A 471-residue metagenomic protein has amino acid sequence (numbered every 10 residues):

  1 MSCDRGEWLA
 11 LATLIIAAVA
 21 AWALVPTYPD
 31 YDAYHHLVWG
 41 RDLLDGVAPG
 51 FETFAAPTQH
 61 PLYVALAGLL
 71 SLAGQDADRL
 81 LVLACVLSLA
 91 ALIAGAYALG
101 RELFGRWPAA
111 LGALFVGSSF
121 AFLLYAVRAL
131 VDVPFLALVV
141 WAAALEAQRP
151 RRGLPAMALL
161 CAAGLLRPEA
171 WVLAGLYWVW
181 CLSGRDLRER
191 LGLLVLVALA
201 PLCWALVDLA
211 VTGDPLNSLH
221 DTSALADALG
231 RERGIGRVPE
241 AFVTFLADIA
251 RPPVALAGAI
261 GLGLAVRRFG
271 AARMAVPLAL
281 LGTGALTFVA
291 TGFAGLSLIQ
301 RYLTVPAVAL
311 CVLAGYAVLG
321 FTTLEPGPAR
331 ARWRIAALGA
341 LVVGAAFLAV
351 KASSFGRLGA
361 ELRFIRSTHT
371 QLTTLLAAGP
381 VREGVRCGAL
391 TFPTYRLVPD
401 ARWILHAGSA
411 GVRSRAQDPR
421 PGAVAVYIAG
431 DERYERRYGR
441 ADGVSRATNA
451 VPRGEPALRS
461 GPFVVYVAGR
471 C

Functional and structural regions predicted by a protein language model:
S2, Q148-L154, A158, V172-A198 (+1 more regions): Perimembrane helix-loop-helix junctions
A10-A12, A158, L194-L202, L256-A257 (+2 more regions): Signature aromatic-anchored transmembrane alpha helix within multi-pass, membrane-resident enzymes that catalyze glycan
P29-D30, A56, A121, V127-P134: Short acidic/glycine- and proline-prone juxtamembrane loop motifs at membrane-interface regions of multi-pass membrane
H35, A174, R188-A259, T283-L286 (+3 more regions): Membrane-lumen/periplasm interface segments of specific transmembrane helices in polyprenyl phosphate-linked
I93-A98, F115, P134-L160, A309-L313: Specific aromatic-rich, kink-prone transmembrane helix
A126, D132, L166-P168, V172 (+1 more regions): Hydrophobic/aromatic-rich transmembrane helices and adjacent perimembrane loops
W178-L182, A247-L278, T283-A285: Hydrophobic, aromatic-rich transmembrane alpha-helices and their immediate juxtamembrane boundary segments
A336-P399, I404, Q417: Membrane-embedded, lumen/periplasm-facing catalytic core of multi-pass transferases that use lipid-linked donors
